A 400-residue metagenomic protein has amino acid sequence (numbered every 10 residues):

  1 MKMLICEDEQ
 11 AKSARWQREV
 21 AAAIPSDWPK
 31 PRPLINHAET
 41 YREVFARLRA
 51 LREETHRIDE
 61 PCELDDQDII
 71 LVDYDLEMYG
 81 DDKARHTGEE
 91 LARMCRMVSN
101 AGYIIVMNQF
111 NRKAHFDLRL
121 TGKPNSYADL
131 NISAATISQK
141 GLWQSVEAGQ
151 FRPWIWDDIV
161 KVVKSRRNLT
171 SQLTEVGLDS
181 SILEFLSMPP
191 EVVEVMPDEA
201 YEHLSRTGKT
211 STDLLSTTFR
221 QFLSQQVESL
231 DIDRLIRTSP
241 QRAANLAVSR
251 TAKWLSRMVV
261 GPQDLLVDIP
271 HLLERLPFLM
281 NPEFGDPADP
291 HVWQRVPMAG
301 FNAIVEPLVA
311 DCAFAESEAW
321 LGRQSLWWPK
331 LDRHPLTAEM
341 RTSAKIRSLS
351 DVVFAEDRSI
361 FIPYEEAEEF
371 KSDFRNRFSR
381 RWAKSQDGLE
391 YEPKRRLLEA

Functional and structural regions predicted by a protein language model:
M1-I5, K30-I35, H56, D65-Y74 (+2 more regions): Hydrophobic beta-strand segments of well-ordered beta-sheets in folded domains
M1-T40, D179: Conserved acidic segment of CheY-like receiver
D8-W16, T40-F45, Y74-A84, F110-A114 (+4 more regions): Short acidic, S/G/P-rich loop/turn micro-motifs used as interaction or catalytic elements
A21-P29, A50-L64, K123-L130: Alpha-helix termini
Y41-A101, Q109-N111, H115-L118: Conserved phosphotransfer microenvironments
E90, M97-T174: Acidic metal-coordinating catalytic centers involved in nucleic-acid phosphodiester chemistry
S138-L266: Charge-rich interaction segments
F219-A400: Flexible loop/N-cap segments at domain edges
